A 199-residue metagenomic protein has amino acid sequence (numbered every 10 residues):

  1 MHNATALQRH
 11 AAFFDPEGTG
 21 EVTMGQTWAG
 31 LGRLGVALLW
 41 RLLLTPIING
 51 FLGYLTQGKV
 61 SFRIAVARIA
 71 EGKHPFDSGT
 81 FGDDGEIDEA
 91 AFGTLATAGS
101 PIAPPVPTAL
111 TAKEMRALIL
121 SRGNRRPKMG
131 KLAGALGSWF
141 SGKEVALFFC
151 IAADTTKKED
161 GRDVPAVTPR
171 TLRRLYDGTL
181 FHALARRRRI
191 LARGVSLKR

Functional and structural regions predicted by a protein language model:
N3-E21, W28, R41-G123, G130-P169: Primarily EF-hand calcium-binding motifs
M24-L34: Active-site neighborhood of HAD-like aspartate-dependent phosphohydrolases
G30-L31, L118, L175-Y176, F181: Eukaryotic short linear interaction motifs
G35-R41: A short, polar/charged loop-to-alpha-helix boundary motif
Y176-R199: C-terminal helix/juxtamembrane-tail motif
